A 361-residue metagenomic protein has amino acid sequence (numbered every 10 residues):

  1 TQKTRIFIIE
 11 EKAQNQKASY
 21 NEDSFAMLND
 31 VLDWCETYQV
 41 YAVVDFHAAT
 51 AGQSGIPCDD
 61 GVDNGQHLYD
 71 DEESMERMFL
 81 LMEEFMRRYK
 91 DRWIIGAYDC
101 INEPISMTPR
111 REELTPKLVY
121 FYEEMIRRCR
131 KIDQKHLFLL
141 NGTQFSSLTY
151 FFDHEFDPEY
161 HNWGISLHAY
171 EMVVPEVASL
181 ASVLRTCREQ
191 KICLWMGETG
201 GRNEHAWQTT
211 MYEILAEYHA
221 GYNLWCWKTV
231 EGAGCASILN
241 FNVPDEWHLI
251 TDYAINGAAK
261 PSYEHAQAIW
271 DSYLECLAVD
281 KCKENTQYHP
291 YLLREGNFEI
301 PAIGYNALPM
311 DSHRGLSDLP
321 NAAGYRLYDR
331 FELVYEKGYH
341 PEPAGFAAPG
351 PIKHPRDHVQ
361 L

Functional and structural regions predicted by a protein language model:
T1-D33, T37, Y335-L361: Active-site-adjacent substrate/metal-binding segments within catalytic domains of carbohydrate-active enzymes
T1-K3, Q14-A97, F121-R128: An active-site-proximal structural segment forming one wall of the substrate-binding cleft that immediately precedes
T4, V173-P175, G232-A233, A307-S317: Short, solvent-exposed loop/turn elements at domain surfaces
F7, D45-F46, E198, C226: Residue-level recognition of beta-strand->loop/alpha-helix junctions
E11, A49, E103: Active-site loop signature of alpha/beta-hydrolase-fold enzymes
F79-E83, R87-T229, S237-L249: Extracellular glycoside hydrolase catalytic/binding regions
I214, Y218-E299: Extended, alpha-helix-rich binding/interface surfaces that flank or overlap catalytic cores and mediate recognition
V279-L361: Extracytoplasmic
